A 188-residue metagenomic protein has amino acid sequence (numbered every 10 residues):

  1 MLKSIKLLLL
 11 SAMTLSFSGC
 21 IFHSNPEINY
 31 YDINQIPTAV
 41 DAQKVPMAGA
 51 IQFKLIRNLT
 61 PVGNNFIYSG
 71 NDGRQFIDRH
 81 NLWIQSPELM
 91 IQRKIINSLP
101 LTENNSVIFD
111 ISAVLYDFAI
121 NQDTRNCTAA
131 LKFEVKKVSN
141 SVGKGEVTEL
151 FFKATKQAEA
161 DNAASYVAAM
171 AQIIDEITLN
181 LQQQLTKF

Functional and structural regions predicted by a protein language model:
M1-C20: Sec-dependent bacterial lipoprotein signal peptides
C20-L82, F188: A structural "domain/chain start" motif
I21-T38, N97-G145, A158-A160: Surface-exposed short loop/turn segments
P46-I56, M90, T128-K137: Short, mixed-charge, low-aromatic patches
D72-L82, N140-L179, Q183: Short secondary-structure boundary motifs at beta->alpha junctions and helix caps
G73-T102: Mid-chain, structured segments of secreted extracytoplasmic proteins
L99-E103, L181, L185-F188: Sec/Tat-exported extracytoplasmic proteins
